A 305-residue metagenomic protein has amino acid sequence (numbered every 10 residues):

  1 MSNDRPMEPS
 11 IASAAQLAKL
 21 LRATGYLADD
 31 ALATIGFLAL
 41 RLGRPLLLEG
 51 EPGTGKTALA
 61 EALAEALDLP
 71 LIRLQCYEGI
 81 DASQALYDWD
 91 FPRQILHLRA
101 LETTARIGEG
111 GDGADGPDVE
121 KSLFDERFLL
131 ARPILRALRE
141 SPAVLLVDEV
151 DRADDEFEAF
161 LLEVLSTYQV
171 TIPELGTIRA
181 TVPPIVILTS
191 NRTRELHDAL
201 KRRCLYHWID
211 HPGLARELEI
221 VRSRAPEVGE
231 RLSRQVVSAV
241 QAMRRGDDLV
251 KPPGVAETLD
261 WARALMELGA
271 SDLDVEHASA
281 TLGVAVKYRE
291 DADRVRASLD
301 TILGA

Functional and structural regions predicted by a protein language model:
M1-A305: C-terminal regulatory/interaction module of P-loop NTP-utilizing enzymes
